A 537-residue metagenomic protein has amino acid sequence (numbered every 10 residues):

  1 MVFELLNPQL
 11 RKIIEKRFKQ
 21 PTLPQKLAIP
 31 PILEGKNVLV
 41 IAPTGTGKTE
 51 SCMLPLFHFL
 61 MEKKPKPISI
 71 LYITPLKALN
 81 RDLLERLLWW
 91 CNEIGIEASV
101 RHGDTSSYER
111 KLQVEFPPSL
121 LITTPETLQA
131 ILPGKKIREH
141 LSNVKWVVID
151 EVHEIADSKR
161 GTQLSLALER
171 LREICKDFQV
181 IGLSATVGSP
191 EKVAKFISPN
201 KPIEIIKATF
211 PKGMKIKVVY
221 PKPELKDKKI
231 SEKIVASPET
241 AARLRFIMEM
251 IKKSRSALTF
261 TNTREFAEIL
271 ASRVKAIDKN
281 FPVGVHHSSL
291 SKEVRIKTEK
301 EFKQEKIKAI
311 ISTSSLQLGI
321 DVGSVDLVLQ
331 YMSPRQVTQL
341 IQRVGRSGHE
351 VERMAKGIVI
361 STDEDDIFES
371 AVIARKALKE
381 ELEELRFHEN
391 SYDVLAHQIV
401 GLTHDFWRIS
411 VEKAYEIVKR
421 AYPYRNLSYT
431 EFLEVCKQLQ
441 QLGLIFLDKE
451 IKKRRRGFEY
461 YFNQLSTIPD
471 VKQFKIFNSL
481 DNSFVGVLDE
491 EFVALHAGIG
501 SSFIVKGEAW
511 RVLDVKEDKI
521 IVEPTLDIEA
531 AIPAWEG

Functional and structural regions predicted by a protein language model:
M1-L23, L27: N-terminal intrinsically disordered, low-complexity tails of helicases
V2, Q20, I32, T44 (+1 more regions): Residue-level "hotspot" positions that anchor or transmit function at local structural transition points
N7-P8, A98-S99, R245, Y460-Q464 (+1 more regions): Intrinsically disordered, low-complexity segments enriched in polar/charged residues with Gly/Pro, especially when
L10-K12, K26, L33-V40, T46 (+2 more regions): Helicase motor core with emphasis on the C-terminal RecA-like subdomain
Q441-G537: Conserved nucleotide-binding/hydrolysis modules and their immediate coupling elements across P-loop/ASCE NTPase motors
